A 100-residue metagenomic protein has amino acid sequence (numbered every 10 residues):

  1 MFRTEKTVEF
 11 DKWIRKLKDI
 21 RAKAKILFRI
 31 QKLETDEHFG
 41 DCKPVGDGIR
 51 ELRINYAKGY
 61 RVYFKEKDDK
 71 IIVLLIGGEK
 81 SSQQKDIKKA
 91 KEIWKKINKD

Functional and structural regions predicted by a protein language model:
R3-Q31: Solvent-exposed, charged helical/coil patches that constitute nucleic-acid or partner-interaction surfaces
R3-T4, K12, K23, H38 (+2 more regions): Enriched for short, Lys/Arg-rich terminal
F28-Y56: A short, surface-exposed loop/turn module that caps and links secondary-structure elements
